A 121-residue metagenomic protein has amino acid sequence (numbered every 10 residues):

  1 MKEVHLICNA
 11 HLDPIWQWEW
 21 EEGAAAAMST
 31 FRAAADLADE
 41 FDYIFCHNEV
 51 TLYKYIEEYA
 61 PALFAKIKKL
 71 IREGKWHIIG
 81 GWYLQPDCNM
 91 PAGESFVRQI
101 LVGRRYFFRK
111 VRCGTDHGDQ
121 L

Functional and structural regions predicted by a protein language model:
M1-L121: Carbohydrate-active enzymes and regulators
